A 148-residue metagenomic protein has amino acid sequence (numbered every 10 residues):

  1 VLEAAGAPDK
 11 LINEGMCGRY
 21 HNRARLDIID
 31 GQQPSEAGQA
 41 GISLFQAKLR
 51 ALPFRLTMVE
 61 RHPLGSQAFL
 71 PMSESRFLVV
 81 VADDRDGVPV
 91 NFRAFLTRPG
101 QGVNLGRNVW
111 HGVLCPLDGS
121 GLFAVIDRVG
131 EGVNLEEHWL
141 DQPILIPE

Functional and structural regions predicted by a protein language model:
V1-A94, D118, D127, E131-N134 (+2 more regions): Non-catalytic, conserved peripheral segments adjacent to functional cores
L78-V79, N104, G112, V125: Short hydrophobic/aromatic-rich beta-strand segments that constitute the beta-sheet cores of beta-sandwich/beta-barrel
L96-G112: Conserved metal-binding segment of the jelly-roll/cupin
N108-A124: Ligand-binding loop in jelly-roll beta-barrel domains
